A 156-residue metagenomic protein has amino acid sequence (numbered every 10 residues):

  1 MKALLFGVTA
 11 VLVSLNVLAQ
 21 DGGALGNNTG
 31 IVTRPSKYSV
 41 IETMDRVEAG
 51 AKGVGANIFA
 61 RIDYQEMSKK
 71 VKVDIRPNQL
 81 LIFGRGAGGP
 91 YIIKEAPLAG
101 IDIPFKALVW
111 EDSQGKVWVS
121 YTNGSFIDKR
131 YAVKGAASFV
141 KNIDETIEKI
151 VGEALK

Functional and structural regions predicted by a protein language model:
K2-G7: Sec-dependent signal peptide recognition, specifically the positively charged N-region followed immediately by
S14-N16: N-terminal signal peptide c-region/cleavage motif recognized by signal peptidases
Q20-G55: Terminal, regulation- and interaction-focused segments at domain boundaries
R34-E42, F59, K134-K141: Soluble non-cytosolic domains of exported or imported proteins
I41-M44, E48, Q65, D144 (+1 more regions): Extracytoplasmic/secreted envelope proteins and their assembly/folding machinery, especially bacterial periplasmic
E48, K52-G53, F59-F105, V109: Compact, glycine-rich, soluble single-domain proteins
K106-A132: Beta-strand/loop substructures that line and gate deep hydrophobic ligand-binding cavities in soluble
S125-K156: C-terminal partner/receptor-binding element of secreted or periplasmic proteins
